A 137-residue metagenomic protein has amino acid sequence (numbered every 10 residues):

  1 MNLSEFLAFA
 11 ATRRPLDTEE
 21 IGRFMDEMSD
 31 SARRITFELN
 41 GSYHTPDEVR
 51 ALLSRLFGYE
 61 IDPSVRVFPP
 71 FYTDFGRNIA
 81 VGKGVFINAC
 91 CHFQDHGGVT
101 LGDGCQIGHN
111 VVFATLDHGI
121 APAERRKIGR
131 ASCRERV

Functional and structural regions predicted by a protein language model:
M1-S64: Terminal amphipathic alpha-helical/low-complexity segments used for targeting or macromolecular assembly
F71-V81, F86-R136: Flexible, glycine/small-residue-enriched loop-and-beta-strand segment within the central core of proteins
